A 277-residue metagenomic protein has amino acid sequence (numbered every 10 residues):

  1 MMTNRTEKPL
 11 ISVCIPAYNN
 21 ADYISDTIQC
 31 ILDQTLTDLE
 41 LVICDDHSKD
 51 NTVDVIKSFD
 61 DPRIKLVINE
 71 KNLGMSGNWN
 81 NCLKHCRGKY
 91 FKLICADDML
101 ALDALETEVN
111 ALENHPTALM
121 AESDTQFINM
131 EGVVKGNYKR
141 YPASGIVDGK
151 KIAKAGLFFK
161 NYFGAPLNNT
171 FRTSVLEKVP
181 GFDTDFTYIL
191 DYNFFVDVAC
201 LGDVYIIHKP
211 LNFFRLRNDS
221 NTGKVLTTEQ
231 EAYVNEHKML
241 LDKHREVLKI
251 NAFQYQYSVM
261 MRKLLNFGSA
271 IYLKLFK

Functional and structural regions predicted by a protein language model:
M2-K8, Q34-T35, L157-N161, Y188 (+4 more regions): C-terminal subregions of glycosyltransferases and related glycan-biosynthesis enzymes
V13, A101, S123, G136 (+1 more regions): Conserved nucleotide-sugar donor-binding catalytic segment
N20-D33: Short, well-formed alpha-helical segments that are part of the catalytic scaffolds of diverse glycosyltransferases
D22-S25, D50-S58, M99, D103: Acidic helix N-cap motif at the loop->helix transition within catalytic regions of sugar-transfer enzymes
C30, D45-D54, K71, C95: A conserved acidic beta->alpha catalytic loop
N69-C86, M99, T107: Glycine-rich, basic loop-to-helix element that forms the pyrophosphate-binding segment of sugar-nucleotide handling
F91: Short aromatic/hydrophobic "clamp" motif used to bind/position activated sugar donors
D103-N137: Conserved donor NDP-sugar-binding/catalytic core segment of glycosyltransferases
